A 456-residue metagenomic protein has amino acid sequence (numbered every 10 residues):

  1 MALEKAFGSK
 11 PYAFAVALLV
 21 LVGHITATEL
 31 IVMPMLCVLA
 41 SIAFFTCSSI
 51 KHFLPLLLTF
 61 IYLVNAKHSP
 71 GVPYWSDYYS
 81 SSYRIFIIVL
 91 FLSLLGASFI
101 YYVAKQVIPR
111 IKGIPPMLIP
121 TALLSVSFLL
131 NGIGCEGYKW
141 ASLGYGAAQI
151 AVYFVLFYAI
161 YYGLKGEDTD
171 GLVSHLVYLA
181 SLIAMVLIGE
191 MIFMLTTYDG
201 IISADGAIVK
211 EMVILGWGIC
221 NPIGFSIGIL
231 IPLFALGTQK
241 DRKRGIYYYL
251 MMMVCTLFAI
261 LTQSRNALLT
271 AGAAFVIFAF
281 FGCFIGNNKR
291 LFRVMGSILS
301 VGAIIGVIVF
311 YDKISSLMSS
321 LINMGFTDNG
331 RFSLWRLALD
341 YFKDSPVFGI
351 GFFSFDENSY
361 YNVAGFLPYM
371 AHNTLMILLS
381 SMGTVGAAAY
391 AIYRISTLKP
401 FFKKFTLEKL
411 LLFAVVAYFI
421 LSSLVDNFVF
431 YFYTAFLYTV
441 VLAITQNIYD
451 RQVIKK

Functional and structural regions predicted by a protein language model:
A2-Y101, L130, F419: N-terminal signal-anchor transmembrane segment
F14-L21, I42-A43, P232-F234, K409-S422 (+1 more regions): Transmembrane alpha-helices of multi-pass inner-membrane enzymes
S82-L94, I114-F128, G137-Y162, A180: Aromatic-anchored transmembrane helix interface
P116-L123, S174-V186, M251-V254, N288-Y311: Hydrophobic alpha-helical membrane-interfacial segments at the cytosolic entry of transmembrane helices
A122-V126, V152-V155, G171-I201, G216-G282 (+2 more regions): Alpha-helical transmembrane segments of multi-pass inner-membrane proteins
G189-L195, A279-I322, L339-K343: A membrane-periplasm/extracellular boundary helix in multi-pass inner-membrane enzymes that assemble envelope glycans
S319-M382: Long extracytoplasmic/lumenal interhelical loops at the membrane interface of multi-pass membrane proteins
M382-I420: Hydrophobic transmembrane alpha-helices and their immediate junctions
